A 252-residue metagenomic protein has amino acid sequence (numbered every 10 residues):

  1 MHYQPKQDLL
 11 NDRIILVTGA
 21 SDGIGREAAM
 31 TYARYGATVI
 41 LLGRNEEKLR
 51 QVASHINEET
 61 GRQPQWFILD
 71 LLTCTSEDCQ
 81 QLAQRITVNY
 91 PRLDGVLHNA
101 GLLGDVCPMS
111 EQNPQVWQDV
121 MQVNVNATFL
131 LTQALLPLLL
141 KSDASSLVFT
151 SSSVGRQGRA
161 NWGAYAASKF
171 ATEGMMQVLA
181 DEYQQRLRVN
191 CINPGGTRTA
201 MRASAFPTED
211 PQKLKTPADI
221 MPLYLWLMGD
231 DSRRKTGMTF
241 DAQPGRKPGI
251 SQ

Functional and structural regions predicted by a protein language model:
I14, S21-G23: Conserved glycine-rich cofactor-binding loop
Y35-V52: Conserved glycine-rich Rossmann-like NAD(P)H-binding loop of the short-chain dehydrogenase/reductase
E59-T75: Rossmann-fold cofactor-recognition segment
L82, C107-M109, N113-Q118: Substrate-binding pocket helix/loop in short-chain dehydrogenase/reductase
T132, S168: Active-site helix of classical SDR
S152: Residue(s) in the substrate-gating loop at a strand-loop-helix junction that position the organic substrate next
C191-P194, T199, T208-I250: C-terminal helical subdomain
